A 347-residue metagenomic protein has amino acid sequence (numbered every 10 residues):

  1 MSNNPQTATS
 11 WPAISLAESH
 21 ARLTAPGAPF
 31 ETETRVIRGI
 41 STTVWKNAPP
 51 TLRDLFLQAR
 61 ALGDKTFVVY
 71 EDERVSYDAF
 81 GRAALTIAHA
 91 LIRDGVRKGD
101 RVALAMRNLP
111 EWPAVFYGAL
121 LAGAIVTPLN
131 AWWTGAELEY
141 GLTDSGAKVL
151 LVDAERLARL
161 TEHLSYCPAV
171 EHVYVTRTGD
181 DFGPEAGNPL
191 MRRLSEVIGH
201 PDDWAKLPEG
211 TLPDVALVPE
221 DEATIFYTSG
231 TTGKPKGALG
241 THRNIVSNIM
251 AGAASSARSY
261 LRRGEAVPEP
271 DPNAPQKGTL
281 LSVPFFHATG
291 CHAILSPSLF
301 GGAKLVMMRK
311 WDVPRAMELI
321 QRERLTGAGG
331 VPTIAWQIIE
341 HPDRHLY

Functional and structural regions predicted by a protein language model:
S2-L23, R93-D94, L121-P201: Structural core segment of the AMP-binding/adenylate-forming
A28-I37, R53-S76: AMP-dependent adenylate-forming
V44-A48, D64-L109, P113-Y117, T134-E139: Conserved AMP-binding/adenylate-forming core of the ANL superfamily
S76-D78, A216, A223-A251, R258-S259: Conserved AMP-binding A3 loop
R101, R107-T127, A131-G135, Y140-V149 (+3 more regions): A short helix-loop-beta submotif of the ANL/AMP-binding
V152-E162, G179-D181, V283, D312-P314 (+1 more regions): Adenylate-forming
D202-Y227, K234, E269-G278: Conserved pre-ATP/AMP-binding loop-to-beta segment of ANL
V246-G278, S282, F286-G327, H341-P342: Conserved AMP-binding/adenylation subdomain of ANL enzymes
